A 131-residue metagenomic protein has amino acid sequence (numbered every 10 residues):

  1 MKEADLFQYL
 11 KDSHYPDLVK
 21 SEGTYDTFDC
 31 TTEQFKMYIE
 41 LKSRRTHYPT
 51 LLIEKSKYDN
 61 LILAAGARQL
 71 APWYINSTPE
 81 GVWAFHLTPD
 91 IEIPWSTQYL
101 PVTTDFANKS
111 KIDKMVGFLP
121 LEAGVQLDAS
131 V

Functional and structural regions predicted by a protein language model:
M1-T24, A67, V82: Acidic-basic catalytic patches of nuclease active cores, encompassing PD-(D/E)XK and other metal-cofactor nuclease
G23-T24, K42-R44, S77: Histidine- and/or cysteine-centered catalytic micro-motif in compact active-site loops
Y25-D29: Beta-rich nucleic-acid/ligand-interaction surfaces
C30-H47: Conserved catalytic cores of phosphodiester-cleaving nucleases, focusing on short active-site segments
R45-Y58: Active-site-adjacent loop/helix micro-motif of nuclease/hydrolase catalytic cores
K55-R68: Basic, amphipathic alpha-helical patches used to engage nucleic acids or provide basic targeting signals, exemplified
A65-I91: Nucleic-acid nuclease catalytic cores
W83-V131: Intrinsically disordered, low-complexity terminal regions enriched in charged/polar residues
